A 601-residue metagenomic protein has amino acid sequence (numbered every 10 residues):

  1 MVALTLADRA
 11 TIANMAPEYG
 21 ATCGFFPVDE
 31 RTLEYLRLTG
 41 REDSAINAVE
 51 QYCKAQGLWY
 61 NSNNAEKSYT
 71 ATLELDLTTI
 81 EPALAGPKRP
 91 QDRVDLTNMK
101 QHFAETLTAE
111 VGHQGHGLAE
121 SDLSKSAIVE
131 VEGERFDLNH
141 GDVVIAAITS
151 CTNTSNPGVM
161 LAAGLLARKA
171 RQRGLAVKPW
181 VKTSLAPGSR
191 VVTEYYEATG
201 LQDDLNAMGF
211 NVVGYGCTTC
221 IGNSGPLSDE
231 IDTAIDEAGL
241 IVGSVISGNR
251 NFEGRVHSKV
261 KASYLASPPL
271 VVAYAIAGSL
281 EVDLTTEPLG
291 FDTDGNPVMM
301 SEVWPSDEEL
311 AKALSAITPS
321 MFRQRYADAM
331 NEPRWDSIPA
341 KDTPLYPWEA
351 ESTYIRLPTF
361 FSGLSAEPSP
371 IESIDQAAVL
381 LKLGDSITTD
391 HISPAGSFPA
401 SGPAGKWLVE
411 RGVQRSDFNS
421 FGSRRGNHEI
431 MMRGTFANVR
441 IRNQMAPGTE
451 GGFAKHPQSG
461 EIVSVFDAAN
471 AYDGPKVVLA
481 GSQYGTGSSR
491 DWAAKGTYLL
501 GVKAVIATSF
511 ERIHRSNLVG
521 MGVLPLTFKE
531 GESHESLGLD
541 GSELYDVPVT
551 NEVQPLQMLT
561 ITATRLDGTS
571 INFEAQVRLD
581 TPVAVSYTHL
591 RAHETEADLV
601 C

Functional and structural regions predicted by a protein language model:
M1-I46, A176-V177, G216-T219, N223-F322: Mobile "lid/hinge" segments at catalytic clefts and subdomain interfaces of large enzymes
D8-F26, I145-A162, C217, V256-L280 (+3 more regions): Conserved phosphate/anionic-ligand binding catalytic regions in large, soluble enzymes, centered on
Y52, W59, Q202-G216: A glycine-rich helix N-cap at a beta->alpha junction
T78-Y196, G200, I338-K503: Non-catalytic terminal/interface segments that mediate subunit docking, oligomerization, and allosteric communication
W180-Q202, N206-A207, C217-T219, N223-G225 (+2 more regions): Extended C-terminal subregions enriched in glycine
D292-S306, H514-V583, Y587: Acidic, glycine-rich flexible loop/linker segments
T588-T595: Conserved small/polar residues in nucleotide/adenosyl-binding loops
L599-C601: Hydrophobic alpha-helical segments, chiefly the membrane-spanning helices and signal/signal-anchor peptides
